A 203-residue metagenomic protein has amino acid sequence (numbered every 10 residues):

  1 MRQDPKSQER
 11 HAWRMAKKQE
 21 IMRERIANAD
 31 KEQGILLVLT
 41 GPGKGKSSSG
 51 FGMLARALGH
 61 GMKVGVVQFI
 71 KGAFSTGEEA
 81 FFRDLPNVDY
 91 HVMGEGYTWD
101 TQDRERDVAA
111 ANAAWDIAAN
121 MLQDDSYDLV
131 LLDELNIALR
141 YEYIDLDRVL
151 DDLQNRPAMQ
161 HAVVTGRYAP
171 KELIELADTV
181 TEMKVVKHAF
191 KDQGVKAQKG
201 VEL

Functional and structural regions predicted by a protein language model:
M1-L36: Extreme N-terminal, non-catalytic leader segments that precede Walker-type/kinase nucleotide-binding cores
M1-W13, Y97-T98, N120-S126, L135-L203: Replace "adjacent to P-loop NTPase cores in ATP/GTP-dependent enzymes" with "adjacent to NTP-binding cores
Q19-M22, N112-W115, A162-T165: Short gly/ser/thr-rich secondary-structure transition/capping motifs
E32, G41-G43, V164: Short glycine/serine/threonine-biased micro-segments
E32-Q33, H60, S126, A158: Residue-level preference for short coil/turn positions at secondary-structure junctions
L36-Q123: Conserved P-loop
F69, E134-L135: Generic detector of well-ordered alpha-helical packing
L131: Glycine-rich phosphate-binding loops of nucleotide-dependent enzymes
